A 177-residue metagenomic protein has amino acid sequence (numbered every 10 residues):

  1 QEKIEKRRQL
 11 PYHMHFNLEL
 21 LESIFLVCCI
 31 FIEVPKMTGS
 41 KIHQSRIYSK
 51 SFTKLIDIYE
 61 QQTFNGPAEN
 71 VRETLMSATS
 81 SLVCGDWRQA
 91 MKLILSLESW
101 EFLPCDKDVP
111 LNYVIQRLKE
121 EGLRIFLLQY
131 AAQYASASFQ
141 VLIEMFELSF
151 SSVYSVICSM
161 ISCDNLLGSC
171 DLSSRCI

Functional and structural regions predicted by a protein language model:
Q1-I177: Charged, E/D/K/R/S-rich low-complexity terminal regions of large eukaryotic assembly subunits
